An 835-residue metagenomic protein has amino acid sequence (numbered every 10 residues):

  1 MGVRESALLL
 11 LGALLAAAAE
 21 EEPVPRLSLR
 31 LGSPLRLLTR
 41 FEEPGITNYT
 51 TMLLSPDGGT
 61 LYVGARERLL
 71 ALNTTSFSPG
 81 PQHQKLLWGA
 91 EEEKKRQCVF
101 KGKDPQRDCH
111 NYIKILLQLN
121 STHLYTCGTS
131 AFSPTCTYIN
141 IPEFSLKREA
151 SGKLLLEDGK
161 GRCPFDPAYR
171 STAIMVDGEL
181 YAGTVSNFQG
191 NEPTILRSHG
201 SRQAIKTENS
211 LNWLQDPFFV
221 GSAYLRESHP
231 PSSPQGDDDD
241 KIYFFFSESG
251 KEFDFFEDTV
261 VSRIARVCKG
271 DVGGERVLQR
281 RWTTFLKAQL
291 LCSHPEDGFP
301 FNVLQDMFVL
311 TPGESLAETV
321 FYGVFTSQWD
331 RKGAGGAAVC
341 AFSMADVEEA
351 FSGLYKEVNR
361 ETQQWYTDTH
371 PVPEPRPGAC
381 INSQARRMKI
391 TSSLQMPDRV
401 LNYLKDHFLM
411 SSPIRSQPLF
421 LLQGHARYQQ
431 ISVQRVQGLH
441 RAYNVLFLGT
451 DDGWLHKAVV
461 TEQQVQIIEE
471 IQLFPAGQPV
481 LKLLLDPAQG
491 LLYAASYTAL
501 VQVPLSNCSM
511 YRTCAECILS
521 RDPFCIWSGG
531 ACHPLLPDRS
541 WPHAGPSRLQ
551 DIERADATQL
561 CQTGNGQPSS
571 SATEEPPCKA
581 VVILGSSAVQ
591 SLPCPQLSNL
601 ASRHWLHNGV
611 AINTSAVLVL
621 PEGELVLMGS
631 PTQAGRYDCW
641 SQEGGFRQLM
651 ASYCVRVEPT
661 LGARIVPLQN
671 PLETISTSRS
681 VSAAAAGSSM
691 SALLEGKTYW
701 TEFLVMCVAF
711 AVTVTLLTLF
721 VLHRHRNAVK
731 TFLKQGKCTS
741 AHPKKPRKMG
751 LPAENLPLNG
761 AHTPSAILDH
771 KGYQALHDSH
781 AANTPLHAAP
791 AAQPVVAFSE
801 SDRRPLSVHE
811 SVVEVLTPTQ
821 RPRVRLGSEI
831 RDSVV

Functional and structural regions predicted by a protein language model:
G2-Q489, A494-Q502, S509, C514-E516 (+5 more regions): Disulfide-stabilized extracellular ectodomains of secreted/luminal proteins, especially beta-rich
E5, T713, S833-V834: Non-catalytic regulatory/linker segments of enzymes
V465-G477, L485-P487, T498-Q502, P534-P576 (+3 more regions): Extracellular juxtamembrane "stalk/ectodomain stem" immediately N-terminal to a transmembrane helix in metazoan
V582-S587: Short, solvent-exposed loop/linker segments at the N-terminal edge of repeated beta-sheet extracellular domains
A588-P595: A short beta-strand segment in extracellular, disulfide-stabilized domains
I675-Y699, H725-V835: Cytosolic C-terminal tails of single-pass type I membrane
E702-V729: Single-pass type I membrane-protein transmembrane alpha-helix
